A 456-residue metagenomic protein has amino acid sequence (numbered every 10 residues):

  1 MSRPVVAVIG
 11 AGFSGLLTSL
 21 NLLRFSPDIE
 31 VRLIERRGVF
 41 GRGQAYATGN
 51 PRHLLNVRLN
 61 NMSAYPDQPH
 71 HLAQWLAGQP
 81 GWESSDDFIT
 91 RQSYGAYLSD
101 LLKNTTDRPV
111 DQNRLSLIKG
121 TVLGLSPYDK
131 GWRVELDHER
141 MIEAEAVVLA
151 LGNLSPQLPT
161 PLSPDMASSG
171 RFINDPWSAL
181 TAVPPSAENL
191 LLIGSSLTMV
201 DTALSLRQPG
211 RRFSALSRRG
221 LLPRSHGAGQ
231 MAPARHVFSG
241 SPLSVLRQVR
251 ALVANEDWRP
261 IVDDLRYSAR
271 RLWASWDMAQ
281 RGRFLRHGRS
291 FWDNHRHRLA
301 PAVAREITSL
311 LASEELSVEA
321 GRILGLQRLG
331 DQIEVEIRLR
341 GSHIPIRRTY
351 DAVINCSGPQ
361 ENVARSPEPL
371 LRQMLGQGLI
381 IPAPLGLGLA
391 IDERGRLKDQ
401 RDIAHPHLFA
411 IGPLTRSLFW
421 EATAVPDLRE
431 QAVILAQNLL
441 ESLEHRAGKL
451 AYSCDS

Functional and structural regions predicted by a protein language model:
M1-G38, Q44, G81-S239, R247-A447 (+1 more regions): Flavin (primarily FAD) cofactor-binding/catalytic cores of flavoenzymes
E35, G41, G49-R52, V57-N60 (+1 more regions): Residue-level signal for pocket-adjacent positions within structured domains
A47-H71, M231-V245, A302-R305: N-terminal glycine-rich dinucleotide-binding loop that anchors FAD/FMN and/or NAD(P) in oxidoreductases
P69-W75, Q79: Flexible glycine-rich, low-complexity coil/linker segments exposed to the extracellular/periplasmic environment
